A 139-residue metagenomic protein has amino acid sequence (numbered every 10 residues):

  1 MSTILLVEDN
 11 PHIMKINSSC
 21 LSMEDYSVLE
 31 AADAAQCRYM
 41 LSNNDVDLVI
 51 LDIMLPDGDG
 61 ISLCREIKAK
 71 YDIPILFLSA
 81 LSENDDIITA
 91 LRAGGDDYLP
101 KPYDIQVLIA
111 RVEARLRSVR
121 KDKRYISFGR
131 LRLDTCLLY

Functional and structural regions predicted by a protein language model:
M1-V119: N-terminal/domain-start alpha-helical segments
T3, E113-Y139: Short, Lys/Arg-enriched segments at the junction into DNA-binding effector domains of transcriptional regulators
